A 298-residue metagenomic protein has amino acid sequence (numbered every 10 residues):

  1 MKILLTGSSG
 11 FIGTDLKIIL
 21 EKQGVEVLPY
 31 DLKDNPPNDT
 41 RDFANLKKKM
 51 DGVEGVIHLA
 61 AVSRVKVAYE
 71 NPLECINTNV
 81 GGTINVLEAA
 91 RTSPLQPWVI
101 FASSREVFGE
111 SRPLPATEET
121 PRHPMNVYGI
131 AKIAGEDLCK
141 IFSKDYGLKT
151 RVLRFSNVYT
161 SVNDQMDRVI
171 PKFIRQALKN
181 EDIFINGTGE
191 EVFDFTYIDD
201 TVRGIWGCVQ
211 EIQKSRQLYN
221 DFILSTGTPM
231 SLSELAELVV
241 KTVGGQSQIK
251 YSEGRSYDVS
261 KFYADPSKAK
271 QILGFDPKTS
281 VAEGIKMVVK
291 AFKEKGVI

Functional and structural regions predicted by a protein language model:
I3-Q23: N-terminal Rossmann NAD(P)H-binding glycine-rich loop of SDR-like oxidoreductase domains
T6, Y30, V56-L59, V99-R105 (+2 more regions): SDR active-site strand-loop-helix element
K17, A177-I298: C-terminal substrate-binding subdomain of Rossmann-fold SDR/epimerase-dehydratase oxidoreductases
V27-N45: Adenosine-cofactor binding site in Rossmann-like domains, unifying the SAM/SAH pocket of S-adenosylmethionine-dependent
R41, V107-F108, V158-T160, T201: Conserved sequence/active-site signature of Rossmann-fold short-chain dehydrogenase/reductase
A44-N77: NAD(P)H-binding glycine-rich loop region in Rossmannoid oxidoreductase-like domains and their noncatalytic homologs
N45, I84-E88, L138, F195 (+2 more regions): Conserved mid-core alpha-helix of short-chain dehydrogenase/reductase
E70-E88, P97-W98, V107-V152, N157 (+1 more regions): Catalytic helix-loop patch of NAD(P)-dependent Rossmann-fold dehydrogenases
